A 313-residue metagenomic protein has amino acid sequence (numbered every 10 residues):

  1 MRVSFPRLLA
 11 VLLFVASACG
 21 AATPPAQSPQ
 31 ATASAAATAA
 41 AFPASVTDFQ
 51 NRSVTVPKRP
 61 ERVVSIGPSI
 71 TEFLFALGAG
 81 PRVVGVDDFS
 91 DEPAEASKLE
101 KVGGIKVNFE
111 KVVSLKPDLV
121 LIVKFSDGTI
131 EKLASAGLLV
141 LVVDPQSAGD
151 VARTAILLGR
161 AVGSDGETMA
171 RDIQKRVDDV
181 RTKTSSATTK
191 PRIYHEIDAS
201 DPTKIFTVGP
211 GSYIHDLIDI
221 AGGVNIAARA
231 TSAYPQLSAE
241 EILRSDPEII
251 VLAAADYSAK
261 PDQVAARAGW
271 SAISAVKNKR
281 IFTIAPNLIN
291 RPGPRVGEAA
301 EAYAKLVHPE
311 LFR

Functional and structural regions predicted by a protein language model:
R2-A10, C19-S69, D165-E196, L306-R313: Bacterial Sec-exported substrate-binding components of ABC uptake systems
P43, R62-L115, L119-F125, I226: A short, structured surface patch at a secondary-structure boundary
F49-N51, E100-E110, A230-A239: Short helix-initiation/N-cap motifs at beta->coil->alpha
S53, G128-P202, A227-R229, K279-R313: Extracytoplasmic substrate-binding proteins
P60, N108-I122, L138, S238-A255: Proline-aspartate-enriched helix->loop->beta-strand connector
G67, K124-F125, I197, A230 (+2 more regions): Short secondary-structure boundary segments
V208-Y234, A254, T283: His/Asp/Glu-enriched short active-site or ligand-binding loop at hydrolase and phosphoryl-transfer sites
